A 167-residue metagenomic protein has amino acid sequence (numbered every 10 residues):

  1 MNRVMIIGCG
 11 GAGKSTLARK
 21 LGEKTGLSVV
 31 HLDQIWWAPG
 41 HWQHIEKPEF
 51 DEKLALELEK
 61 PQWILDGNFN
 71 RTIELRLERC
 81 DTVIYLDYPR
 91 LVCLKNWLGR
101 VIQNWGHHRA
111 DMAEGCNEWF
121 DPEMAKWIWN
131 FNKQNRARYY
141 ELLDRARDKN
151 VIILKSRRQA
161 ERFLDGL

Functional and structural regions predicted by a protein language model:
R3: Walker A (P-loop) ATP-phosphate-binding motif of ABC ATPase nucleotide-binding domains
I6: Hydrophobic anchor at the beta1->P-loop junction of P-loop NTPases
G10: The conserved Walker
S15: Walker A/P-loop
K24, K126-L167: NTP-dependent small-molecule kinase module
S28-V83, Y88: Conserved nucleotide-sensing/catalytic segment adjacent to the nucleotide-binding pocket in NTP-handling enzymes
Y88-N135: A glycine- and Lys/Arg-enriched "phosphate-lid" helix/loop adjacent to the NTP-binding pocket of small-molecule kinases
